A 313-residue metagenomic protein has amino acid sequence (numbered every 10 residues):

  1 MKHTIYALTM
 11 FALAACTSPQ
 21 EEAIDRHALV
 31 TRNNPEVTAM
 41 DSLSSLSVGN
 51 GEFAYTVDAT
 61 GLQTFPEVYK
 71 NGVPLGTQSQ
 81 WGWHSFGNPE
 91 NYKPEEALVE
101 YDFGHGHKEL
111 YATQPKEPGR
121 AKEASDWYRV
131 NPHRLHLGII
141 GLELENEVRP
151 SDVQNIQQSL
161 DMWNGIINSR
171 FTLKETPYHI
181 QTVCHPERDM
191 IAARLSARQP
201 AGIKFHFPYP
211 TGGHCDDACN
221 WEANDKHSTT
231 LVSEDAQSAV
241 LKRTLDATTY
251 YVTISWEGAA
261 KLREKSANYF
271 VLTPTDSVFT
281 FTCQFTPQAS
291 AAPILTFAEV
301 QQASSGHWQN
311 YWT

Functional and structural regions predicted by a protein language model:
K2-L8: Sec-dependent signal peptide recognition, specifically the positively charged N-region followed immediately by
A14-A15: C-terminal motif of bacterial Sec signal peptides marking the signal peptidase cleavage site
P19-T313: Acidic/polar, glycine-enriched structural segments that form the non-catalytic walls/loops of the carbohydrate-binding
